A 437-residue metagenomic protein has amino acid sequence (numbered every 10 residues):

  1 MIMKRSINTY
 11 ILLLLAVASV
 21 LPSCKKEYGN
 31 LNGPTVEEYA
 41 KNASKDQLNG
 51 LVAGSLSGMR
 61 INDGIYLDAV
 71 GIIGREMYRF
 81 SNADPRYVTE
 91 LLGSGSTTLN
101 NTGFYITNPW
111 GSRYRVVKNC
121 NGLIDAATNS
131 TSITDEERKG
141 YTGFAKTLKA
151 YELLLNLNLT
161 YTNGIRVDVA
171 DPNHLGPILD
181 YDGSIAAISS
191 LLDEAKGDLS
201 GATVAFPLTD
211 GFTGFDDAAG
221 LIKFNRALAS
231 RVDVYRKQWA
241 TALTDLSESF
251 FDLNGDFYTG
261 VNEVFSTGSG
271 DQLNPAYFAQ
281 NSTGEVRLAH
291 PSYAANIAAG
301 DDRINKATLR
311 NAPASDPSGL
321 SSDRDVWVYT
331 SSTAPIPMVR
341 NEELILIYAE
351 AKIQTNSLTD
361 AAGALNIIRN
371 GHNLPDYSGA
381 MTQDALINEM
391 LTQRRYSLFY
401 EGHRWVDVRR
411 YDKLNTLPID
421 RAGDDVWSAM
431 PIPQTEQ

Functional and structural regions predicted by a protein language model:
M1-S23: Sec-dependent bacterial lipoprotein signal peptides
C24-G74, A362, D376, K413-Q437: Membrane-proximal, proline-rich intrinsically disordered regions
K25-K26, G164, S189-A202, I222-Y258: Aromatic-residue-lined binding/catalytic grooves and analogous aromatic/hydrophobic interfacial grooves in multimeric
N49, Y87-T160, P177-D182, L192 (+4 more regions): Conserved, well-structured interaction surfaces
V88-L92, K237-E342, L374, Q383 (+6 more regions): Hydrophobic-face positions in mid-chain alpha helices that act as interaction patches
